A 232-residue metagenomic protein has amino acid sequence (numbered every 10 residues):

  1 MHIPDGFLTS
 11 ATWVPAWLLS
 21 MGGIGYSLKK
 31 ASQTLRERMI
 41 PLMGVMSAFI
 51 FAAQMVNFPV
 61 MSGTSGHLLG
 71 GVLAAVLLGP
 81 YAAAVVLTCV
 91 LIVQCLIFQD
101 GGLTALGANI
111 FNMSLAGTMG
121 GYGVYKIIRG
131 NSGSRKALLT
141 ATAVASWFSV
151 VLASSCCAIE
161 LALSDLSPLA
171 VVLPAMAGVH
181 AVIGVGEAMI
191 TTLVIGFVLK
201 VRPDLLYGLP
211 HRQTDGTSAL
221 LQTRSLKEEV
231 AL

Functional and structural regions predicted by a protein language model:
H2-L73: Hydrophobic transmembrane alpha-helices
V14-P15, I40-V45, L69, A84-T88 (+3 more regions): Hydrophobic alpha-helical transmembrane segments
P15-G23, S114-Y125, V185-F197: Hydrophobic cores of alpha-helical transmembrane segments in multi-pass inner/ER membrane proteins, independent
Q54-G117: Alpha-helical membrane segments and adjacent membrane-interface helices in multi-pass membrane proteins
N112-C157: Short helix-perturbing small/polar motifs within transmembrane alpha-helices
Y125, A153, C157-D165, I195 (+1 more regions): Juxtamembrane/transmembrane-helix interface segments of polytopic membrane transporters
W147, V151, A181-M189, L193 (+1 more regions): Hydrophobic transmembrane alpha-helical segments of multi-pass transport and channel proteins
F197-V198, R202-K227: Short, highly charged, low-complexity non-transmembrane loops/tails of multi-pass membrane proteins
